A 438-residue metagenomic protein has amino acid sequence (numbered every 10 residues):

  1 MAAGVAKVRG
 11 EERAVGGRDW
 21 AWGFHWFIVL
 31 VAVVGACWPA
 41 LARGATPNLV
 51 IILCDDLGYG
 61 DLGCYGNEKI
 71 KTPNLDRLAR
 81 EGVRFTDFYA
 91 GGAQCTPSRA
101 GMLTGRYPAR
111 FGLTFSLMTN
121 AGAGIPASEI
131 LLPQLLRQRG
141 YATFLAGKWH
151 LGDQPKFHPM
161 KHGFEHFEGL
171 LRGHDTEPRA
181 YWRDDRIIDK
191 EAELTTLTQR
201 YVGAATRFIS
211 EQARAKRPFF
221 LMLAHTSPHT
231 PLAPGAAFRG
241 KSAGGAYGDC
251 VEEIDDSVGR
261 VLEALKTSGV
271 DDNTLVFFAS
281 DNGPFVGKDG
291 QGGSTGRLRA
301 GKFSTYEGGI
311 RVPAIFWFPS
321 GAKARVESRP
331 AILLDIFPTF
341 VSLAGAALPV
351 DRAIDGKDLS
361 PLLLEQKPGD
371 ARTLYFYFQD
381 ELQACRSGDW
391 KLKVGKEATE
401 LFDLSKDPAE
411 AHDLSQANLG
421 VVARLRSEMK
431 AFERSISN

Functional and structural regions predicted by a protein language model:
M1-G23: N-terminal secretory signal peptides that target proteins for export/translocation
G4, G10, I28-V31, Y107: Intrinsically disordered, low-complexity repeat segments enriched in small/polar residues
K7, A14, H25-V29, A93 (+1 more regions): Generic alpha-helix initiation/capping and coil-helix boundary signal
D19, W26-I28, L171: Domain-scale selection of a single, long terminal region that carries the protein's primary operational module
G23-C37: Bacterial N-terminal signal peptides
A42-T399, L404-N438: Formylglycine-dependent sulfatase
